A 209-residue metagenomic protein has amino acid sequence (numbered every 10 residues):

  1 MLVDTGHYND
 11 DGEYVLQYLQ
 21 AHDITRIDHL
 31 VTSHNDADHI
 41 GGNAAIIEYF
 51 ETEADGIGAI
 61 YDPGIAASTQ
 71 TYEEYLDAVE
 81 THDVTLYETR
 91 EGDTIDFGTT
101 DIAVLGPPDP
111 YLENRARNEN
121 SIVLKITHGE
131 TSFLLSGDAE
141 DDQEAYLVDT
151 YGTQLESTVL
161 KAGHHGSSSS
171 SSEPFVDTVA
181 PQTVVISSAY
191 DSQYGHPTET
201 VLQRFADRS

Functional and structural regions predicted by a protein language model:
M1-S209: Non-globular, low-confidence helical/coil segments that flank catalytic cores
